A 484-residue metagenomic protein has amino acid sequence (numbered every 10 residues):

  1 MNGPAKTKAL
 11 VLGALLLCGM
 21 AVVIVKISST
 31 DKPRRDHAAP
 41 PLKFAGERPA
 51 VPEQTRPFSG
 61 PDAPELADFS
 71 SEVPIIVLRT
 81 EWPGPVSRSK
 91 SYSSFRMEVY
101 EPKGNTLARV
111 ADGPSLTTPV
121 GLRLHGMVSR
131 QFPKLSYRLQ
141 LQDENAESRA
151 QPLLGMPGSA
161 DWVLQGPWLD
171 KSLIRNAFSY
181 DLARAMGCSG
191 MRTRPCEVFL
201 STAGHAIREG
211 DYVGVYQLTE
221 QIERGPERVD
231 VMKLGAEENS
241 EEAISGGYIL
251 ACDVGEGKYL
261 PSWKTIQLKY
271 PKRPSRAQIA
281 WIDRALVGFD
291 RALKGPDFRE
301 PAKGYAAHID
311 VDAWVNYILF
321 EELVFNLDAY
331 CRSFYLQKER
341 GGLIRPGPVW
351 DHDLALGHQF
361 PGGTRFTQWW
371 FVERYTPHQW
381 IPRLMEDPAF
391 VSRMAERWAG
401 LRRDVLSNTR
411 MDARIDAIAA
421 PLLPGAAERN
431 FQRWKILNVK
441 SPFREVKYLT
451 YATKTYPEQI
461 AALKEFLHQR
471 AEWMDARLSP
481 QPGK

Functional and structural regions predicted by a protein language model:
N2-L16, V25: N-terminal Sec-pathway targeting helices
P4, A38, D253-G255, Q432 (+1 more regions): Intrinsic disorder/low-complexity detector
K6-V11, S29, R34-R35, A39 (+4 more regions): Intrinsic low-complexity, intrinsically disordered segments enriched in polar/basic residues
K8-L10, S115, G155, Y317 (+2 more regions): Hydrophobic alpha-helical segments and their boundary regions
G19-V311, M411, E445-Q481: Phosphate-handling architecture centered on phosphoinositide signaling
V73-P74, V86, F132, P271-C331 (+1 more regions): Middle-to-C-terminal accessory/interaction subdomains
R192-V198, Y330-Q337: A short glycine-rich, hydrophobically flanked beta-strand micro-motif that places a catalytic Asp/Glu for divalent metal
